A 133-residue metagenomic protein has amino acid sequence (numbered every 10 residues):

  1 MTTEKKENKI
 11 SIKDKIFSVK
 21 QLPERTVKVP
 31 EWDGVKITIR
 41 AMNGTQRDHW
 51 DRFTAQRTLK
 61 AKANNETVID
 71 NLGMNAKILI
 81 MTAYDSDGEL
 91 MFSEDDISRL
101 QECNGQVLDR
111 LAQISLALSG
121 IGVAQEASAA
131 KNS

Functional and structural regions predicted by a protein language model:
M1-P23: Extended acidic low-complexity intrinsically disordered regions
T2-K6, W32-S133: Short, surface-exposed, charged amphipathic helix/loop patches that serve as local interaction elements
P23-D33: Short acidic-hydrophobic surface loop/beta-edge motif
